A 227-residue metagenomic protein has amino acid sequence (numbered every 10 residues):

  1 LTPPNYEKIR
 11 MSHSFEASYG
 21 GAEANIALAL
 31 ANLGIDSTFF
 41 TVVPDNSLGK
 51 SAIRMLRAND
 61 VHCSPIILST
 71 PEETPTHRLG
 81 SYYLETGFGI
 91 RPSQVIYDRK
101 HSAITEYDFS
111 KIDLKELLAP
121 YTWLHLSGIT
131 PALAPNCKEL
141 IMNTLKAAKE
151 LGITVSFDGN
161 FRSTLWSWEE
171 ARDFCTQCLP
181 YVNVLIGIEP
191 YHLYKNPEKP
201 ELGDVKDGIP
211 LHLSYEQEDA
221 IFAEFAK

Functional and structural regions predicted by a protein language model:
L1-K8: Positively charged, low-complexity intrinsically disordered leader regions
R10-G20: Short pre-catalytic strand/loop immediately N-terminal to key active-site residues, enriched for Gly-Thr
N25-D36, A58: Alpha-helix C-terminal capping segments
D36-G128: Conserved N-terminal subdomain of the carbohydrate kinase-like
S37, C63, V155-S156, I186: Hydrophobic beta-strand scaffold residues
I112, K138-N143, W168-T176: Charged helix-capping and loop-helix junction motifs
A147-T154: A short helix->loop->beta-strand "cap" motif at the edges of active sites that frequently abuts
L151, L165-K227: Conserved phosphate/ATP/ADP-binding segment of small-molecule kinases
